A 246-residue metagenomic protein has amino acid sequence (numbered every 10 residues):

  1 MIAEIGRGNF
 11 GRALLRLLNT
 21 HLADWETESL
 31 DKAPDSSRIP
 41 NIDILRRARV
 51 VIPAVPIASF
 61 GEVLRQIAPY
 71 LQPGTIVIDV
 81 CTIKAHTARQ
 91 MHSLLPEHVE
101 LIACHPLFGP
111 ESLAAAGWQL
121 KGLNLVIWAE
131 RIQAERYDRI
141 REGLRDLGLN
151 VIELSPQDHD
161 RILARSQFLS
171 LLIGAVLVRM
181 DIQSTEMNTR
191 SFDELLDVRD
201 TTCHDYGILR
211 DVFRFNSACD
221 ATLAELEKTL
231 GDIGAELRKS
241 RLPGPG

Functional and structural regions predicted by a protein language model:
M1-D43: NAD(P)+-binding Rossmann beta1-loop-alpha1 motif at the extreme N-terminus of oxidoreductases
L30, I102-R136: Active-site capping/gating segments
I42-L71, I76: Rossmann-like NAD(P)-binding element
V55-I57, C81-T82, E130: Short glycine-/small-residue-rich Rossmann-like dinucleotide-binding loops
R65-A114: Rossmann-like NAD(P)(H) cofactor-binding subdomain of soluble oxidoreductases
L120-T202: Internal alpha-helical scaffold of NAD(P)-dependent oxidoreductase catalytic cores
S184-G246: Interdomain hinge/lid region at the active-site interface of Rossmann-like NAD(P)-dependent oxidoreductases
